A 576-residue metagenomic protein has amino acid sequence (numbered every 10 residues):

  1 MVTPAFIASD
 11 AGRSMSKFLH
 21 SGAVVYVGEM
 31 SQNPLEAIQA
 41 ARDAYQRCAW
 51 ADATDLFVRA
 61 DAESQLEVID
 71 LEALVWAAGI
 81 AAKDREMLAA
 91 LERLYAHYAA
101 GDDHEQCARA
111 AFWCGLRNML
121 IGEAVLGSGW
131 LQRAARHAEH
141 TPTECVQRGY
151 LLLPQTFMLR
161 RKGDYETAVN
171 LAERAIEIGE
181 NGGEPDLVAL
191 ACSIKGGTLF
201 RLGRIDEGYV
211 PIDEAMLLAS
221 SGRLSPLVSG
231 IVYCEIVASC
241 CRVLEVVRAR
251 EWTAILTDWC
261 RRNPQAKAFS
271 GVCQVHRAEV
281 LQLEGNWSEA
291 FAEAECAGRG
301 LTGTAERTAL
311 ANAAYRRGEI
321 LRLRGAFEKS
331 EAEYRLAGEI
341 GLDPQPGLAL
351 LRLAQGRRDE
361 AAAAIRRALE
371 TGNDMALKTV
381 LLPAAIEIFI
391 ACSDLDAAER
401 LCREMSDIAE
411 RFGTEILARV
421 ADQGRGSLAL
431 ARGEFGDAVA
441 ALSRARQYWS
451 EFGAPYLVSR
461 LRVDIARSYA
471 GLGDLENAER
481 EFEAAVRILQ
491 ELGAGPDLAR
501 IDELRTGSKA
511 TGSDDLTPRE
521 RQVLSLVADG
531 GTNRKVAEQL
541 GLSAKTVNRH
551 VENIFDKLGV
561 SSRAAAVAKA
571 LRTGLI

Functional and structural regions predicted by a protein language model:
N33-L56: Alpha-helical segment of the N-proximal tetratricopeptide repeat
A40-Q46, E72-D84, A108-A124, Q147-D164 (+9 more regions): Tandem amphipathic alpha-helical repeat scaffolds
T54, V58-A62, E92-A99, Q132-H140 (+11 more regions): Amphipathic alpha-helical segments of tetratricopeptide repeats
R59-W76, H104: Short, charge-rich amphipathic alpha-helical segments embedded in non-transmembrane helical bundles/solenoids
A332, G356-D359, I388-D396, R403 (+3 more regions): N-terminal regulatory/sensing modules of transcriptional regulators
A431, A440, E503-S561, A565-I576: Helix-turn-helix DNA-binding segment
